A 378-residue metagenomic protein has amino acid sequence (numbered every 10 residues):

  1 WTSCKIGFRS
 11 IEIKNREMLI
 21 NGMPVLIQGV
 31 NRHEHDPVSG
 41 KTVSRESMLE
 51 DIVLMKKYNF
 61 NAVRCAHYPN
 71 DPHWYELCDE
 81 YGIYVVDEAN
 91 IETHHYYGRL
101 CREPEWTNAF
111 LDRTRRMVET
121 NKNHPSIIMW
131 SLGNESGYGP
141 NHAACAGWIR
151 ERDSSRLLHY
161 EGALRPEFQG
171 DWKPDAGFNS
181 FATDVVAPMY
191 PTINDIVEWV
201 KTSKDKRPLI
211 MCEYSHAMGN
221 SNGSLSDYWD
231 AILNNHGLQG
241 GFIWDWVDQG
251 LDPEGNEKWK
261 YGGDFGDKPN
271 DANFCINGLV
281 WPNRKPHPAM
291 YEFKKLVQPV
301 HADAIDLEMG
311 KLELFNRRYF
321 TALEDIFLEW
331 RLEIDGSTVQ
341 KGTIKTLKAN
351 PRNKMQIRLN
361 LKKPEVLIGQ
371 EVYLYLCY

Functional and structural regions predicted by a protein language model:
W1-K14, E365-Y378: Extended acidic/polar, glycine-enriched regions that form or flank non-catalytic beta-rich accessory modules
T2-K311, R318-E324, E329-T338: Extended substrate-binding grooves/exosites of carbohydrate-active enzymes
K311-R318, L374-Y378: Buried hydrophobic-core signal for structured, non-transmembrane domains
F327-Y375: Intrinsically disordered, low-complexity Pro/Gly/Ser/Thr-rich segments with frequent PxxP/GP/PP motifs and embedded
